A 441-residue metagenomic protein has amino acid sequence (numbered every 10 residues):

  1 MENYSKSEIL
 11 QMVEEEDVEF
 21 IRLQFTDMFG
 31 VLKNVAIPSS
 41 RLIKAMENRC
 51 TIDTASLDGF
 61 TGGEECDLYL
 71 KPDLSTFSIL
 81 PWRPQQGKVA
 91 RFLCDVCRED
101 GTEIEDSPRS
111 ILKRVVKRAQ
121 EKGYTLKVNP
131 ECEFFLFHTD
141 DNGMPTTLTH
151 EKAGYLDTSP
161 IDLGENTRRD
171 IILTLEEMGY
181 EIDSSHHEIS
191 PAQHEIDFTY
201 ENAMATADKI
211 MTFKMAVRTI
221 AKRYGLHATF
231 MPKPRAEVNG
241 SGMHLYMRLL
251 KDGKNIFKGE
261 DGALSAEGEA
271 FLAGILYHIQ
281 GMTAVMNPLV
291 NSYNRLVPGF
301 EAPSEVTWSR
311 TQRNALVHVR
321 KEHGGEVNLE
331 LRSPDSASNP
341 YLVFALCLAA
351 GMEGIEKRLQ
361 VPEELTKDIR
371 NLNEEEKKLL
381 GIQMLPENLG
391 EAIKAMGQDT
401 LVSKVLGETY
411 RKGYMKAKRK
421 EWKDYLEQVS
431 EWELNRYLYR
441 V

Functional and structural regions predicted by a protein language model:
M1-S184, T206, L226, L379-V441: ATP/Mg2+-dependent ligation/transfer catalytic cores
N3, R109, V128, E165 (+11 more regions): Conserved structured core elements
D27, C97-E103, P160, Y200-T206 (+3 more regions): A generic structural motif
N48, T219-K222, L226-H227, L250-V441: Catalytic-core signal marking the mid-to-C-terminal active-site face
P81-V89, T125-K127, S185-S190, V238 (+2 more regions): Short glycine/proline-enriched loop/turn "hinge" motifs that connect secondary-structure elements and lie
V128-H138, T147, M178-F198, A228-R248 (+1 more regions): Core alpha/beta catalytic barrel or barrel-like domain that forms the active/cofactor pocket in diverse metabolic
L148-T158, P191-T206, R235-G240, D252-F257: Active-site-proximal beta-alpha loop/turn segments in soluble metabolic enzymes
K209-T212, R218, G225-P234: Gly/Pro-rich turn-and-neighbor structural signature
